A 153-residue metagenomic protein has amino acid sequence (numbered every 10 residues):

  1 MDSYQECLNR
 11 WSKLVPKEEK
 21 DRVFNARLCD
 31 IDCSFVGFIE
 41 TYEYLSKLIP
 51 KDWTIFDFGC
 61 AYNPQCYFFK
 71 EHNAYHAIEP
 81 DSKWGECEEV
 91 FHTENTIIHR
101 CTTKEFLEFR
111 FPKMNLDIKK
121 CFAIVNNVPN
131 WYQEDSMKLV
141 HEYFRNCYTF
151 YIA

Functional and structural regions predicted by a protein language model:
M1-A26: N-terminal, positively charged/glycine-rich alpha-helical extensions of SAM-dependent methyltransferases
D32-K51: Conserved alpha-helix/loop element of class I SAM-dependent methyltransferases that forms part of the SAM/SAH-binding
D52-A61: Conserved class I S-adenosyl-L-methionine
Y62-I97, T103: Class I SAM-dependent methyltransferase SAM/SAH-binding core
F106-I118: Short amphipathic alpha-helix with an adjacent loop that forms part of the alpha/beta core around
K120-E134: A short SAM/SAH-binding and catalytic strip from SAM-dependent methyltransferases
Y132, F144-R145: Helix-to-beta-strand junctions that scaffold the AdoMet/dcAdoMet cofactor pocket in Class I SAM-dependent enzymes
N146-A153: Conserved beta-strand signature within the Rossmann-like core of class I S-adenosyl-L-methionine
